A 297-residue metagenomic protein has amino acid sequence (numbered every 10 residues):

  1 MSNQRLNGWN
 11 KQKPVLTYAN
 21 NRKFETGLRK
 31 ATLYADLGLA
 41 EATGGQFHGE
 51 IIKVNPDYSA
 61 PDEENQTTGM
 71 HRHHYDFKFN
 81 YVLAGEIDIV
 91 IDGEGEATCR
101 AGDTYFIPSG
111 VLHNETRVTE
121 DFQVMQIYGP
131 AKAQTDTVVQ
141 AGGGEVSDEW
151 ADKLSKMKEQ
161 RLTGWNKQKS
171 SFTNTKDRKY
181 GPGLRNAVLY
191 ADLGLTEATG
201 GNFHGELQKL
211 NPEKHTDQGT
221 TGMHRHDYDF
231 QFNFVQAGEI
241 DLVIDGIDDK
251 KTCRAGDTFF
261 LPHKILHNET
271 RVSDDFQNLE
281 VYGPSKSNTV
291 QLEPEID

Functional and structural regions predicted by a protein language model:
M1, N7, T67-T68, T98 (+4 more regions): Threonine-centered tandem repeat motifs in low-complexity domains
M1-D57, P61, T137-K214, E293-D297: A short, N-terminal "cap"/entry segment at the start of jelly-roll beta-barrel domains of the cupin/DSBH fold
N10, K53-N55, Y75, N80 (+7 more regions): Asparagine/serine/threonine-enriched low-complexity, disordered tracts, especially those forming N-linked glycosylation
L33, H48, K78, V111 (+6 more regions): Residues that flank catalytic or metal-binding motifs in active/ligand-binding sites
Y34-D36, G49-I51, F79, E96 (+6 more regions): Conserved hydrophobic/aromatic beta-strand scaffold that supports enzyme active sites
E50, N80, I107, E115 (+7 more regions): Polar/charged side chains located within well-ordered beta-strands of beta-rich proteins
A60-A101, T216-A255, P262: A short beta-strand-loop-beta hairpin characteristic of the jelly-roll/cupin
R100-D103, S109-Q134, R254-A255, H263-N288: Ligand-binding loop in jelly-roll beta-barrel domains
